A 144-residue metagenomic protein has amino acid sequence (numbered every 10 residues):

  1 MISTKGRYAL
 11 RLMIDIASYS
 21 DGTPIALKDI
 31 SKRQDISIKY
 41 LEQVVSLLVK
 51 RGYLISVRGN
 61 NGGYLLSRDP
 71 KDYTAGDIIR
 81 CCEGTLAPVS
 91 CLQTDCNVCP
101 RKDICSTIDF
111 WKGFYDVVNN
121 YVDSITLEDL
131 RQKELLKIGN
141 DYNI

Functional and structural regions predicted by a protein language model:
A9-D21: Short amphipathic alpha-helical interface segments
K28-Q34: A short alpha-helical element within helix-turn-helix/winged-helix DNA-binding domains across DNA-binding proteins
K39: Key DNA-contact positions within bacterial/archaeal DNA-binding proteins
V44-V49: Basic amphipathic alpha-helical segments that dock to polyanions
Y53-N60, L65-S67: Beta-hairpin "wing" of winged helix-turn-helix
P70-D95, T107-I108, G113-Y115: Conserved segment of winged-helix/HTH DNA-binding domains
Q93-I144: C-terminal regulatory/oligomerization modules of transcriptional regulators
